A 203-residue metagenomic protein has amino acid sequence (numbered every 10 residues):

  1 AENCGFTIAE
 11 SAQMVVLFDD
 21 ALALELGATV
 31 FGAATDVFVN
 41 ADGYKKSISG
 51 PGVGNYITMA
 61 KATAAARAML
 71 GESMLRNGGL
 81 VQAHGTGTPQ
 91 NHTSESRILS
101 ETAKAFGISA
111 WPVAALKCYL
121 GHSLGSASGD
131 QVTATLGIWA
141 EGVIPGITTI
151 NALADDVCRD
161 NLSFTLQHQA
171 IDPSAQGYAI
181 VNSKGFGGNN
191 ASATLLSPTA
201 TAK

Functional and structural regions predicted by a protein language model:
A1-I8, L99-D130: Conserved catalytic cysteine-centered active-site region of acyl-thioester-dependent Claisen-condensing enzymes
A1-L22, G125-K203: Conserved beta-strand-centric core segments of catalytic alpha/beta enzyme folds
A1-L80, A200-K203: Condensing-enzyme catalytic core mediating Claisen C-C bond formation in acyl metabolism
E25-L26, N91, N189-N190: Short helix/loop capping segments that flank catalytic or ligand/cofactor-binding pockets
T29-V37, E72-A83, A110-C118, G146-D156 (+1 more regions): Beta-strand segments within the central parallel beta-sheet cores of soluble alpha/beta enzyme folds
F38-K61, T86-E101, S126, I144-G177: Active-site-adjacent elements of ketosynthase-type condensing enzymes
K46, T86-T88, Y119-G125, S183-N190: Glycine-rich phosphate/pyrophosphate-binding beta-alpha loops
